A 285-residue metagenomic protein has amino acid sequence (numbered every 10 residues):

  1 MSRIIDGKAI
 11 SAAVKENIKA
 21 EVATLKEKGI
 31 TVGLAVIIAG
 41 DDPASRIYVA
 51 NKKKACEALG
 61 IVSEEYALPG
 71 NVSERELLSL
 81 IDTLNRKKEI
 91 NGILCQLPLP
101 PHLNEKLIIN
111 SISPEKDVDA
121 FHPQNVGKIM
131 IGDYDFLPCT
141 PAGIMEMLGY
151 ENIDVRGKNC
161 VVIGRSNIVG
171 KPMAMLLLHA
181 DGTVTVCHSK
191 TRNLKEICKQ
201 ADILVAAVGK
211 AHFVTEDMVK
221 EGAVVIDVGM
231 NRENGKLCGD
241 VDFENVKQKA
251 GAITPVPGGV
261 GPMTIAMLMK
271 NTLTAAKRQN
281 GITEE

Functional and structural regions predicted by a protein language model:
M1-I30: Positively charged, low-complexity intrinsically disordered leader regions
T31-G40: Short beta-strand segments enriched in small/hydrophobic residues
L34, C56-G70, V184-V186: Short beta-strand elements in bilobed, periplasmic/extracellular small-molecule ligand-binding domains
A39-K53, D135-V224, E233-E244: Glycine-rich phosphate/diphosphate-binding loop of Rossmann-like nucleotide-binding domains
E76-K88: Short, well-structured alpha-helical segments in soluble
L94-V155: Anion-binding alpha/beta catalytic cores of soluble intermediary-metabolism enzymes, centered on
L97, V208, V228-G229: Glycine-rich, N-terminal phosphate-binding loop of Rossmann-like dinucleotide-binding domains
E105-H122, V126, G229-N280: Rossmann-fold NAD(P)-binding glycine/threonine-rich loop
